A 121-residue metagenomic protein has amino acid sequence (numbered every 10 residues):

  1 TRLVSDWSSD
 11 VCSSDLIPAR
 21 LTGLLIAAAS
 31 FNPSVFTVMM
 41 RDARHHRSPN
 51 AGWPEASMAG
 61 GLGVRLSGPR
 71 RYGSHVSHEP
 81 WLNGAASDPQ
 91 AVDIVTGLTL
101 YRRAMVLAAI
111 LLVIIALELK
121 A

Functional and structural regions predicted by a protein language model:
T1-W7, V11: Single conserved hydrophobic/aromatic residue that forms the stacking wall/gate of nucleotide- or nucleobase-binding
S9-A121: Catalytic cores of Mg2+-dependent Asp-rich isoprenoid enzymes
